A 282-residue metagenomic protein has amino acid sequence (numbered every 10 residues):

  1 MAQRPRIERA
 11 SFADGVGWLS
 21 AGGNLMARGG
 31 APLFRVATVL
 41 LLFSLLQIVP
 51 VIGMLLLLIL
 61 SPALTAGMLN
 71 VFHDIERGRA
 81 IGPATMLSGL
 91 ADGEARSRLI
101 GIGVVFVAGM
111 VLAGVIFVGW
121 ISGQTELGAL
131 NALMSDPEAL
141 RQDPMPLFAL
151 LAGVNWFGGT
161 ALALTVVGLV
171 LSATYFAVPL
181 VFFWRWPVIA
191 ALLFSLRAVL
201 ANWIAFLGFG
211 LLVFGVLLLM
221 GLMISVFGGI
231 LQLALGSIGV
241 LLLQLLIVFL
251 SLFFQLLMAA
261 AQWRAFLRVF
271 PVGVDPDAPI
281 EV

Functional and structural regions predicted by a protein language model:
M1-V282: Hydrophobic alpha-helical membrane segments
